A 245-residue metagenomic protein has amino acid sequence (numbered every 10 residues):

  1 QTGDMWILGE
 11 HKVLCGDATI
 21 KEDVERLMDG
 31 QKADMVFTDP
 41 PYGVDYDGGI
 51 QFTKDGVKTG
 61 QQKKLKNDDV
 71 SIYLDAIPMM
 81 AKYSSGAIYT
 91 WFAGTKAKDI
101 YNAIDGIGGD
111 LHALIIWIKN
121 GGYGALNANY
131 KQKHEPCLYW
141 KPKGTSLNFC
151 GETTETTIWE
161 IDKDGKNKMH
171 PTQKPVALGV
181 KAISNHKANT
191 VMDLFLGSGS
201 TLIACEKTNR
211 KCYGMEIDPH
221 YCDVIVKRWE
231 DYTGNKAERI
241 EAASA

Functional and structural regions predicted by a protein language model:
Q1-C222: Core catalytic lobe of class I
T2-G3, G234-A245: Short mixed-charge
K131-C137, Y232-R239: Short, structured secondary-structure boundary patches
H220-D231, N235: Short alpha-helix adjacent to the SAM-binding motif of class I
